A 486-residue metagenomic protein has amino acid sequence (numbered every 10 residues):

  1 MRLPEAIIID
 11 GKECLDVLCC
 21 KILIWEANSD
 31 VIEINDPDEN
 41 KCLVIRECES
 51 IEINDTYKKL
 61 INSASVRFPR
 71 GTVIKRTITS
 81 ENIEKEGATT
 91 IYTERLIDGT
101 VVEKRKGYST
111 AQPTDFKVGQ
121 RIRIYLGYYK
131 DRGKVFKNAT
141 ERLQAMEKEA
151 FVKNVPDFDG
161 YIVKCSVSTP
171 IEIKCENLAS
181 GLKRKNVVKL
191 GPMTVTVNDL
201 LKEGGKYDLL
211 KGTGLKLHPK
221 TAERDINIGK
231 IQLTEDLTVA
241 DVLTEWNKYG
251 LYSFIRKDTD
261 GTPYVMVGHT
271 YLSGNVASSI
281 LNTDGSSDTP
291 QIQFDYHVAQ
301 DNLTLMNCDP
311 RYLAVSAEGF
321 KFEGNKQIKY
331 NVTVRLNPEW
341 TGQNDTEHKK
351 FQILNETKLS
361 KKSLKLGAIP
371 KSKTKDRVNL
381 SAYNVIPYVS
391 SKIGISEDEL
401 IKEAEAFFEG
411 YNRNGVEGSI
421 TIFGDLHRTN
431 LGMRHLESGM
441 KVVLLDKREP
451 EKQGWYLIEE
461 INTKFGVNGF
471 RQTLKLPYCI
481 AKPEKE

Functional and structural regions predicted by a protein language model:
M1-V187, K248, H297-A299: Assembly/oligomerization scaffold segments
R2-A6, K134-K153, D159-Y161, S166-L182 (+1 more regions): Short beta-strand-centered interaction patches in the first periplasmic/extracellular domains of large envelope
I32-N35, I45, I171-N177, D260-T270 (+2 more regions): Short, well-ordered strand-loop elements centered on a beta-strand within folded domains, enriched for acidic residues
S50-D115, F294-E486: An acidic/polar, Gly/Ser/Thr-rich interaction patch typically located in mid-to-C-terminal regions of proteins
L60, V66, V118, C175 (+5 more regions): Amphipathic, non-transmembrane alpha-helical segments in extracytoplasmic/periplasmic proteins
R70, Y128, N177-A179, K257-T259 (+4 more regions): A mature extracytoplasmic/lumenal domain signature
Y129-D131, L251-Y252, L445-K447, T463: Short beta-turn/strand-loop junction motif enriched in small, turn-promoting residues
I162, E203-G204, I458: Active-site-proximal beta-strands of protease catalytic cores
